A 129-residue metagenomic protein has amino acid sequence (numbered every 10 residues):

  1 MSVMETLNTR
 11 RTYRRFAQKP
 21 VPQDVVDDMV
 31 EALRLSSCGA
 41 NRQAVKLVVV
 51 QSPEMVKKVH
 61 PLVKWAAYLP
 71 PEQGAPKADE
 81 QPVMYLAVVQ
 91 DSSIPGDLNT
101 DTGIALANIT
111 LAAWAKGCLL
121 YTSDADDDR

Functional and structural regions predicted by a protein language model:
M1-V25: Specificity-determining recognition surfaces
M29, L33, I109: Aromatic/hydrophobic pocket-lining residues that form π-stacking "cages" and hydrophobic walls in ligand
E31, C38-T102: Glycine/small-residue-rich phosphate/adenosyl-binding loop
D97, I109-T110: A contiguous binding-surface segment within folded domains or other stable secondary-structure elements
L111-A115: Short hydrophobic alpha-helices that are characteristic scaffold elements of the AMP-binding
C118: Short glycine/serine/threonine/alanine-rich loop segments
Y121-D128: Conserved small/polar residues in nucleotide/adenosyl-binding loops
